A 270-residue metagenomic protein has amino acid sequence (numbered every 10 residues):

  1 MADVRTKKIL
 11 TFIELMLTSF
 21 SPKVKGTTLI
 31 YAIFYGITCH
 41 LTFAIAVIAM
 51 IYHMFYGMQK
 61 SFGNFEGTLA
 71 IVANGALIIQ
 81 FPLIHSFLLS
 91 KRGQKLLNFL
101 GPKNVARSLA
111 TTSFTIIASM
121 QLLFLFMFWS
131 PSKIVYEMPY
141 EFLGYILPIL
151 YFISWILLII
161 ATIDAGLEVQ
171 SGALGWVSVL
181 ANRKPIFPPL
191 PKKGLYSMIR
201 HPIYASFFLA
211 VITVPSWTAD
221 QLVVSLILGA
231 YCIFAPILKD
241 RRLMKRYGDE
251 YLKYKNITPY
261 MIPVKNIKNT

Functional and structural regions predicted by a protein language model:
M1-T28: Short, Lys/Arg-rich, polar N-terminal cytosolic tail immediately upstream of the first transmembrane signal-anchor
C39-M50, G75-L83, T112-F126, Y151-W155: Hydrophobic alpha-helical transmembrane segments of multi-pass integral membrane proteins
T42-Y52, N64, T68, A76-I78 (+2 more regions): Hydrophobic transmembrane alpha-helices
F55-F65, L96-L100, W129-E141: Membrane-interface helix termini and inter-helical loops of multi-pass transporters
E66-Q80, L143-I160: Alpha-helical transmembrane segments
I84-K103: Membrane-helix interface/capping segments
F152-L174: Transmembrane alpha-helix/helix-exit interface in multi-pass inner-membrane proteins
A173-I186: Juxtamembrane inter-helical linkers in multi-pass membrane proteins
